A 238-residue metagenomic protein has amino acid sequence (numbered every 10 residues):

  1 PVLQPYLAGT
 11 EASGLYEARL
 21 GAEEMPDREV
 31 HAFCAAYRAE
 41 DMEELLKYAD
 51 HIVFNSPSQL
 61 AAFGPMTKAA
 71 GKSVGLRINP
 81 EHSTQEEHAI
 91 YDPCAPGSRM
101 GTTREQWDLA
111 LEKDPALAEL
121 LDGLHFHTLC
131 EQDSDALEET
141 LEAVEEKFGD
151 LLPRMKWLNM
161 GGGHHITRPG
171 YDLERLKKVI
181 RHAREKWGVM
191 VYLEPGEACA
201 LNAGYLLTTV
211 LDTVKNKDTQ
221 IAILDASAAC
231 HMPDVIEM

Functional and structural regions predicted by a protein language model:
P1-W157, V179-H182, K186, I223: Active-site-proximal beta-alpha core segment in soluble small-molecule metabolic enzymes
V2, L20, A35, Q132-M238: C-terminal active-site-proximal or functional interface alpha/beta core segments in diverse enzymes
